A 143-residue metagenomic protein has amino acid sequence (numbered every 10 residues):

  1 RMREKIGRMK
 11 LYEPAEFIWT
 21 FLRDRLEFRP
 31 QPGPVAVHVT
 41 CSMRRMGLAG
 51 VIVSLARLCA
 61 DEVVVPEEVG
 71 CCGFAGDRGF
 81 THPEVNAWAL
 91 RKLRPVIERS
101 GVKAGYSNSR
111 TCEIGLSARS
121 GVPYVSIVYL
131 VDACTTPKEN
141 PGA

Functional and structural regions predicted by a protein language model:
R1-A143: Iron-sulfur cluster-binding electron-transfer modules in prokaryotic oxidoreductases
